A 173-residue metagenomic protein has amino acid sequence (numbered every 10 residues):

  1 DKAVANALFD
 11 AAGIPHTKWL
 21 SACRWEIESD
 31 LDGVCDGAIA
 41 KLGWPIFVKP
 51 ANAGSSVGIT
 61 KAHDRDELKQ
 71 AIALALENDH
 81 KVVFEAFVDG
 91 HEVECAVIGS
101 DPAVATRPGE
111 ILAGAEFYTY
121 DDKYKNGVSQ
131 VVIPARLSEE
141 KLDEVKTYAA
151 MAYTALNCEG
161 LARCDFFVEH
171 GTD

Functional and structural regions predicted by a protein language model:
K2-H91: Active-site nucleotide/adenylate-binding loops and adjacent lid/helix of ATP-dependent enzymes
G13-I14, A155-E159: Short secondary-structure junctions
T17-K18, T106, Y118, A162: A short, local hydrophobic-aromatic micro-motif
H63-T147, V168-D173: Phosphate-binding site of ATP-dependent enzymes
V83-E85, E159-C164: Flexible, glycine/charged-enriched surface loops at secondary-structure junctions
V97, A152-T154: A glycine-rich beta-turn/hairpin centered on an aromatic-Pro dipeptide
